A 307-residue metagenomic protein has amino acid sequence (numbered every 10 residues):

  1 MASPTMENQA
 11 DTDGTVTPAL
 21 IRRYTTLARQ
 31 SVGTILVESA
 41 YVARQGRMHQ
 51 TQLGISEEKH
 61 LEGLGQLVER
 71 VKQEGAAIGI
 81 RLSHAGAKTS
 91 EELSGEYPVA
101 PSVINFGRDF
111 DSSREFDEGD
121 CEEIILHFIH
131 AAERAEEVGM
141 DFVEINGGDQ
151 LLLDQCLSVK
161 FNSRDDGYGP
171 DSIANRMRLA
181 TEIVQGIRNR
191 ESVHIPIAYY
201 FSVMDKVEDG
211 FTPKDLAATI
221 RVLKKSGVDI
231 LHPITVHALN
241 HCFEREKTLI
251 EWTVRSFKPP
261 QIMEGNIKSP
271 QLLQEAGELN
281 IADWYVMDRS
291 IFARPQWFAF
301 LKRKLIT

Functional and structural regions predicted by a protein language model:
M1-T307: Flavin-dependent oxidoreductase catalytic cores
